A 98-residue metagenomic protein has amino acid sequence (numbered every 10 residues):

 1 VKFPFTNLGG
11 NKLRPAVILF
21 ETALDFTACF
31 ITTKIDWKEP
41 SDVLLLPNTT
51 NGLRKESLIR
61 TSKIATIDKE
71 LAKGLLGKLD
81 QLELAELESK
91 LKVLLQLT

Functional and structural regions predicted by a protein language model:
V1-T98: Conserved functional hotspots at enzyme active or ligand-binding sites that engage polyanionic ligands
